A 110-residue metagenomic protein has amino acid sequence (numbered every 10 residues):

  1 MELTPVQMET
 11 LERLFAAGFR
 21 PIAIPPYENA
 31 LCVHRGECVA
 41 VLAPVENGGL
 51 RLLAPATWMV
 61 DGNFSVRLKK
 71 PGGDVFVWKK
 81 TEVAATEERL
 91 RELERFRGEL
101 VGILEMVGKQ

Functional and structural regions predicted by a protein language model:
M1-G36, D74, M106-Q110: Negatively charged, low-complexity tracts enriched in Asp/Glu with abundant Ser/Thr
Q7, S65-Q110: Ampiphathic alpha-helical segments that act as solvent-exposed interaction surfaces
L14, F19-P21, A30-V33, A40-L42 (+3 more regions): Hydrophobic beta-strand residues in large extracellular and virion-surface proteins
P25, A30, L42-P44, D61-S65 (+1 more regions): Generic local-structure boundary detector
V39-A84: Intrinsically disordered, low-complexity regulatory segments enriched in Ser/Thr/Pro and charged residues
